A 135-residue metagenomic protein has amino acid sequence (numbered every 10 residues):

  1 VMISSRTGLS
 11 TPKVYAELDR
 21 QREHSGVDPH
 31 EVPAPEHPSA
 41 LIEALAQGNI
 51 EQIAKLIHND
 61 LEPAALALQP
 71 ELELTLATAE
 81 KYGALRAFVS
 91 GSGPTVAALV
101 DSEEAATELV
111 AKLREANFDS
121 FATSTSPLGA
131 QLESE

Functional and structural regions predicted by a protein language model:
V1-I53: Anionic-ligand binding region
S39-E135: Glycine-rich, charge-dense phosphate/pyrophosphate-binding loop(s) and the adjacent flexible "lid"/catalytic subdomain
